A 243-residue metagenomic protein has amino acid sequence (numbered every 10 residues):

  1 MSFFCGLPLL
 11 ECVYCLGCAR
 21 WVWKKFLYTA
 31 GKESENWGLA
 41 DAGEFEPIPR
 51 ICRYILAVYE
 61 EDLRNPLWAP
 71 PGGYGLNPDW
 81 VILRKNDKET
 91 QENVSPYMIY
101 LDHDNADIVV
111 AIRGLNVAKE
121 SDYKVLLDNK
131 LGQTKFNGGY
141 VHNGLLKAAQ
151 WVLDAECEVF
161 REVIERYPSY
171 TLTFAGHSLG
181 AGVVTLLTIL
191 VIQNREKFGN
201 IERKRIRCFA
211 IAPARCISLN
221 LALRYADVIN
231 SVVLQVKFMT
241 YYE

Functional and structural regions predicted by a protein language model:
M1-A175, L179-E243: Non-catalytic, mobile gating and regulatory segments of ester bond hydrolases
